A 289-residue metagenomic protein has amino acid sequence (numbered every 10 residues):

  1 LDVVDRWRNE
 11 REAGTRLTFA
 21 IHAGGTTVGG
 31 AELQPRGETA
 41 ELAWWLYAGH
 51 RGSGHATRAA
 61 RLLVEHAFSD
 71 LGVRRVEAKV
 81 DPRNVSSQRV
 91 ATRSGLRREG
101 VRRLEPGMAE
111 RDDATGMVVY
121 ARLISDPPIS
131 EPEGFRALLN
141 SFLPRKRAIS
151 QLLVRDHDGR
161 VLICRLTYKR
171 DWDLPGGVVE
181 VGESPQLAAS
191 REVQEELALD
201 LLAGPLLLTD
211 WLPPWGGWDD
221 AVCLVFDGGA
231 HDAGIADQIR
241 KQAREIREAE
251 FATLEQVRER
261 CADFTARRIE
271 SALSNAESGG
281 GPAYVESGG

Functional and structural regions predicted by a protein language model:
A20-H22, A43-A56, V80-D81, V178-V181: A short, internal acetyl-CoA/4′-phosphopantetheine-binding micro-motif in the GNAT/acyltransferase core
L46, G52-S69, V85-R93, P185-S190: Conserved acetyl-CoA-binding loop-helix of GNAT-fold acetyltransferases
S69-K79: Conserved GNAT acetyl-CoA-binding A-motif
K79, G95-M117: Conserved catalytic-core motifs of GNAT/GCN5-like acyltransferases
D81, D156-E195: Conserved Nudix-box catalytic region and its N-terminal flanking loop in Nudix hydrolases and closely related
V119-L153: Acidic, metal-coordinating catalytic segment for phosphate/diphosphate chemistry, firing primarily on the Nudix
R170-D171, Q242-G289: Nudix hydrolase/Nudix homology domain
V179-L202, D210-T265: Unchanged
